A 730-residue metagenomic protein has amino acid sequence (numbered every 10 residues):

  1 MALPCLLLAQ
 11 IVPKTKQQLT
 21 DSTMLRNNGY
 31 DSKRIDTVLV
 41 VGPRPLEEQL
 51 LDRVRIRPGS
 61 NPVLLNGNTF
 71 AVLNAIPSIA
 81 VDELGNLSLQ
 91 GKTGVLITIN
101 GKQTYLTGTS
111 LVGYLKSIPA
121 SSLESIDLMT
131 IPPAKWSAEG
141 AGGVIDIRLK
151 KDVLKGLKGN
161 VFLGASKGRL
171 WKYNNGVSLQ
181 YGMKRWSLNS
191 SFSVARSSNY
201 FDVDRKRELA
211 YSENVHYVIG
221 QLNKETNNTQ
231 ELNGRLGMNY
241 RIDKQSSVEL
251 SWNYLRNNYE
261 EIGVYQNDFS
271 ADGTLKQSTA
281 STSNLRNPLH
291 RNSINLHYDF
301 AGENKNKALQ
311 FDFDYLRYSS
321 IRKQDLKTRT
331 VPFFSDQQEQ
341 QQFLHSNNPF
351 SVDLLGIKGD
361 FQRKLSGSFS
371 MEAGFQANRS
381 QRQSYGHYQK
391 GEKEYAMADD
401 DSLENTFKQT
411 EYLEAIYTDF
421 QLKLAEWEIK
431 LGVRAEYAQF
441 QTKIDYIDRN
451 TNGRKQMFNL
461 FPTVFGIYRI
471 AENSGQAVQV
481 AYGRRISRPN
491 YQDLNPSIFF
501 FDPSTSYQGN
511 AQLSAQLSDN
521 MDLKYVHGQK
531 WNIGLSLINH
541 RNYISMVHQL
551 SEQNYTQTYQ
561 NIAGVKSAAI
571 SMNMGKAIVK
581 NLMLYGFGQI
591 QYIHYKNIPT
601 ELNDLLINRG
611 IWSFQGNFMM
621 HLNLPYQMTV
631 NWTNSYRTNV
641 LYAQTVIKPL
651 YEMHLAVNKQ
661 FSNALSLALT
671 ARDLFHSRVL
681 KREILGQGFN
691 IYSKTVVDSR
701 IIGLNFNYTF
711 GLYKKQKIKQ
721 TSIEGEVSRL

Functional and structural regions predicted by a protein language model:
I11-P62, D82-L84, Q90-G94, M129-I131 (+1 more regions): Short, acidic, small-residue-rich periplasmic hinge/interaction motif at the N-terminus of Gram-negative outer-membrane
E47, F70-T107: Extracytoplasmic beta-strand/coil segments of soluble accessory domains associated with Gram-negative outer-membrane
T69, A75, Q103-T130: Short acidic/polar hinge/loop motifs at secondary-structure boundaries that mediate gating or recognition
T69-V72, L111-G113, L128, G140-F162 (+1 more regions): N-terminal periplasmic accessory domains that precede and gate Gram-negative outer-membrane beta-barrel machines
R148-L163, D202, K206, G220 (+10 more regions): Surface-exposed extracellular loop regions of Gram-negative outer-membrane beta-barrel proteins
L170-D202, N214-G263, H290-I294, V464 (+1 more regions): Transmembrane beta-barrel wall of Gram-negative outer-membrane proteins
L354-K358, D401-E404, S514, N520 (+3 more regions): Outer membrane beta-barrel strand-and-loop segments of large Gram-negative receptors, especially TonB-dependent
N405-E411, I486-L535, N539, Q557-A569 (+2 more regions): Outer-membrane beta-barrel signature, preferentially recognizing the C-terminal barrel domain of Gram-negative
